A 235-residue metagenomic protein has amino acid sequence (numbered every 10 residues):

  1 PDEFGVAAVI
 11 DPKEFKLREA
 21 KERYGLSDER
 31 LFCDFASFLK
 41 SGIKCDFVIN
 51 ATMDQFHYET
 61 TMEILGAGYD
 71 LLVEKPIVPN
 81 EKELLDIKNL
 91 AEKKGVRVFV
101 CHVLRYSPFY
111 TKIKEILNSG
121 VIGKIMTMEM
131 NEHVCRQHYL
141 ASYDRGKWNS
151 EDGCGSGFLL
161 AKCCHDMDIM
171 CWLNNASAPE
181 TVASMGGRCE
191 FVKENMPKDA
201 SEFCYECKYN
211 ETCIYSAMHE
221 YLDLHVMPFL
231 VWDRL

Functional and structural regions predicted by a protein language model:
P1-L26, M170: N-terminal Rossmann-like dinucleotide-binding module
A7, E29, D46: Conserved acidic residues
V9, V48, L71, M128: Receiver (REC) domain switch-region micro-motif
D28-F35: Conserved SAM-binding strand-loop segment of SAM-dependent methyltransferases
L39-G42, F47, M53-Y106, G120: Beta-strand-loop-alpha-helix segment that lines the small-molecule cofactor/substrate pocket of alpha/beta enzymes
A51-T52, E132: Glycine-rich, N-terminal phosphate-binding loop of Rossmann-like dinucleotide-binding domains
L104-L235: Predominantly a Rossmann-like dinucleotide-binding segment in NAD(P)-dependent oxidoreductases
